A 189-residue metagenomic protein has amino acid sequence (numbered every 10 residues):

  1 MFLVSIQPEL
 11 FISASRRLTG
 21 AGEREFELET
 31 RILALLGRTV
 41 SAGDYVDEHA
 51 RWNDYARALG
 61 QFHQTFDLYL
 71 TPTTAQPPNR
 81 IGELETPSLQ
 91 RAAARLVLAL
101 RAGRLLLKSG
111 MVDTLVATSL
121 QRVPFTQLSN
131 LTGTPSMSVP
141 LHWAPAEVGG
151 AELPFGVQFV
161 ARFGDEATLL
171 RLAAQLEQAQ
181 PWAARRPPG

Functional and structural regions predicted by a protein language model:
M1: N-terminal beta-loop-helix "entrance" segment that forms/cooperates in small-molecule cofactor or anionic ligand
V4-G60, T73-M111, P140-P145, G149-P154: Short helix-loop capping/hinge segments that flank enzyme active sites or metal/cofactor-binding pockets
E9, S13, L18, L33 (+8 more regions): Residue-level detector of solvent-exposed, low-hydrophobicity positions
V46, V116-F125, N130-G189: Structural helix-boundary/capping segments
